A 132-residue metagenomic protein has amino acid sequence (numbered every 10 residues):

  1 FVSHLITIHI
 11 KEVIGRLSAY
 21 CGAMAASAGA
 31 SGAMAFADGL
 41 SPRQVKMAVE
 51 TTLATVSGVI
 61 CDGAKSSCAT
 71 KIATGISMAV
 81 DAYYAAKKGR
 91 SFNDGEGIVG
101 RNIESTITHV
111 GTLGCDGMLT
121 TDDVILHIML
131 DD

Functional and structural regions predicted by a protein language model:
F1-L40, V45, T52-I60: Glycine-rich anion/phosphate-binding loop at the beta-strand->alpha-helix junction
F36-D132: Functionally critical mobile loop/hinge segments
